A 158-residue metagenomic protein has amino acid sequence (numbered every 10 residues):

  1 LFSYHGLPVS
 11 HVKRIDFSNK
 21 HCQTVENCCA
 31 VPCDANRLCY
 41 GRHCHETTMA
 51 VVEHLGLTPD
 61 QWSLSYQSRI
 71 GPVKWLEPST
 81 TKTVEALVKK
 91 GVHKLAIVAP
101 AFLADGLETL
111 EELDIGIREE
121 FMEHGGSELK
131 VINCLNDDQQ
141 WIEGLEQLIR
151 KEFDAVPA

Functional and structural regions predicted by a protein language model:
L1-A158: Extended amphipathic ligand-handling, pore-lining, and cofactor/metal-binding catalytic surfaces
